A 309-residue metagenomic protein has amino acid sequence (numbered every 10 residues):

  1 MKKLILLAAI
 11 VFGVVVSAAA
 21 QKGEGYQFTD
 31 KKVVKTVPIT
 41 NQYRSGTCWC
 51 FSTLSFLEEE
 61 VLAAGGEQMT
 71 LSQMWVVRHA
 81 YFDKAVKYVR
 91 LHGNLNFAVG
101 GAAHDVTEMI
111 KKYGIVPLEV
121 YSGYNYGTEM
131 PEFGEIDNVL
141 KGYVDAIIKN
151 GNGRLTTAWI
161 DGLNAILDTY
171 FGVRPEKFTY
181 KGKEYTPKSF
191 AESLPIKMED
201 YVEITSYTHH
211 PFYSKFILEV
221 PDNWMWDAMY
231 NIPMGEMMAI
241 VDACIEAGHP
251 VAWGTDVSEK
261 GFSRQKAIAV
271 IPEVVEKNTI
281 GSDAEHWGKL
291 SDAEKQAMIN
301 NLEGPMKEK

Functional and structural regions predicted by a protein language model:
M1-K22: Bacterial Sec-dependent N-terminal signal peptides
F12, F56, E259: Surface-exposed, flexible loop/turn segments at secondary-structure boundaries
F12, K22-E24, W253, I280: Feature targets compositionally biased, intrinsically disordered low-complexity regions with long contiguous runs
V16-S17, E60, I268: Hydrophobic alpha-helical segments
Q21-P221, A228, I232-V251: Active-site nucleophile-adjacent alpha helix/oxyanion-hole segment immediately C-terminal to the catalytic cysteine
Y43-R44, M234-K309: Active-site-adjacent substructure of cysteine-protease-like catalytic cores
